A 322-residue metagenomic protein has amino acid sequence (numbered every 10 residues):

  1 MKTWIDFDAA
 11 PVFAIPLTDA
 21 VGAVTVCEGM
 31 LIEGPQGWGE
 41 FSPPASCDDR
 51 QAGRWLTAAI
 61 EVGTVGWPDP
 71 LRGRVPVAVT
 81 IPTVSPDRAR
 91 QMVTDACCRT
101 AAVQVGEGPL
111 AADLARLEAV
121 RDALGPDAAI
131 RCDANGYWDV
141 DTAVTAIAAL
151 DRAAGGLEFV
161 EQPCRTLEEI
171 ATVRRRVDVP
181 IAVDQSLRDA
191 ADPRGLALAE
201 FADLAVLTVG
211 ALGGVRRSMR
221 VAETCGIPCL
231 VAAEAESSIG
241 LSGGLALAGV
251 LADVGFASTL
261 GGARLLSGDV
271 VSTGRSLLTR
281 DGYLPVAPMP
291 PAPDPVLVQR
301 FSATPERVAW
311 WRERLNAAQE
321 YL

Functional and structural regions predicted by a protein language model:
M1-R131, N135-A153, S272-L322: N-terminal capping/lid subdomain adjacent to the active-site entrance of alpha/beta enzymes
I15, T80, D184, A232 (+1 more regions): Conserved beta-strand termini and adjacent loop/short-helix elements that scaffold enzyme active sites in alpha/beta
L17-D19, R188, E236: Residue-level detector of flexible, active-site-proximal loop/helix-junction positions within diverse enzyme catalytic
A59, D192-L297: Shared catalytic-loop signature of beta/alpha-barrel
A96-R99, L124-P126, A148-L157, R174-A182 (+3 more regions): Glycine-enriched alpha-helix->loop->beta-strand junction motifs that scaffold or abut catalytic
A101-P109, A129-G136, A154-L167, V179-D189 (+2 more regions): Catalytic beta/alpha-barrel core
E107-A123, W138-T142, P163-R175, A190-D192 (+1 more regions): Active-site-adjacent beta->alpha loops and helix N-cap segments on the catalytic face of soluble alpha/beta enzymes
